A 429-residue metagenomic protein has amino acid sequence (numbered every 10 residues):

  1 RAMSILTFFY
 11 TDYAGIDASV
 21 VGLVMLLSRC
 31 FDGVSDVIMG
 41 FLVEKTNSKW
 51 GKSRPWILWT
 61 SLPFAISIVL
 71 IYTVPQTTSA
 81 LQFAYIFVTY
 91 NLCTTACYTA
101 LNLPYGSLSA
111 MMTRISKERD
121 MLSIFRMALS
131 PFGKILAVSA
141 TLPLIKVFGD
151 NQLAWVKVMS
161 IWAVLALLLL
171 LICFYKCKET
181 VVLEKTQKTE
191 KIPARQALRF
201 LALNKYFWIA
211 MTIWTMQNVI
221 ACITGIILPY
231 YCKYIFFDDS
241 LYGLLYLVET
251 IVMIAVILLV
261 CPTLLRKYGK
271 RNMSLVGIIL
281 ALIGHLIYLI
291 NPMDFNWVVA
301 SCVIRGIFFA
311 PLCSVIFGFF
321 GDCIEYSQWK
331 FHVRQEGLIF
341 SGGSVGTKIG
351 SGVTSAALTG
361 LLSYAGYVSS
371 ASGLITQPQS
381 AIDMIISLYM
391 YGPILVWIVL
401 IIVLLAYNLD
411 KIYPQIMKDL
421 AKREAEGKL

Functional and structural regions predicted by a protein language model:
R1-L429: Membrane-embedded alpha-helical bundles of multi-pass transporters/translocases, especially carrier/permease families
